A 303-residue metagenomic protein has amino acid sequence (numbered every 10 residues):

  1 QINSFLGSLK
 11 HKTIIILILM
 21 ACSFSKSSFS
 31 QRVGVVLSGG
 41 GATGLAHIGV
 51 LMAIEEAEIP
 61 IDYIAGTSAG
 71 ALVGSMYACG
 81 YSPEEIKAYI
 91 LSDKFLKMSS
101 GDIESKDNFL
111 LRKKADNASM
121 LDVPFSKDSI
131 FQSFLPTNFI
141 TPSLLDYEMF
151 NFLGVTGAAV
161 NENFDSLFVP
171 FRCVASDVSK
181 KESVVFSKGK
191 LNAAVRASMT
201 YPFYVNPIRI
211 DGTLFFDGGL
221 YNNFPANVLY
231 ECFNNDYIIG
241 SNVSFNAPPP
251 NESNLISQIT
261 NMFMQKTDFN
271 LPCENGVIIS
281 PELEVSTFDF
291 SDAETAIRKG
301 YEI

Functional and structural regions predicted by a protein language model:
Q1-V33: Bacterial Sec-dependent N-terminal signal peptides
F29-T67, S75-I303: Patatin-like phospholipase
